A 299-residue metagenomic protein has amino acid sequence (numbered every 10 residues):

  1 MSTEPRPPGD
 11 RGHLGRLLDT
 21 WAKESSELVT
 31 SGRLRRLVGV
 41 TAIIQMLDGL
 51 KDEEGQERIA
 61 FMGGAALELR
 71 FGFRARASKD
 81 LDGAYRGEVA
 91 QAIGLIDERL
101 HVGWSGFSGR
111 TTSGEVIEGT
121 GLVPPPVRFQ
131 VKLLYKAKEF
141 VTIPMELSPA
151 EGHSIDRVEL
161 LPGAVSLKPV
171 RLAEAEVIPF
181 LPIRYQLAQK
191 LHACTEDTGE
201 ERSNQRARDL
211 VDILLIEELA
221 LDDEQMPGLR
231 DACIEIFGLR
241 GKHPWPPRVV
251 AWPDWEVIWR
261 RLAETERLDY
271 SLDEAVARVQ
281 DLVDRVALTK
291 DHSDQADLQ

Functional and structural regions predicted by a protein language model:
M1-A60, L69-L81, Y85-Q299: Structured mid-to-C-terminal alpha-helical surface segments
